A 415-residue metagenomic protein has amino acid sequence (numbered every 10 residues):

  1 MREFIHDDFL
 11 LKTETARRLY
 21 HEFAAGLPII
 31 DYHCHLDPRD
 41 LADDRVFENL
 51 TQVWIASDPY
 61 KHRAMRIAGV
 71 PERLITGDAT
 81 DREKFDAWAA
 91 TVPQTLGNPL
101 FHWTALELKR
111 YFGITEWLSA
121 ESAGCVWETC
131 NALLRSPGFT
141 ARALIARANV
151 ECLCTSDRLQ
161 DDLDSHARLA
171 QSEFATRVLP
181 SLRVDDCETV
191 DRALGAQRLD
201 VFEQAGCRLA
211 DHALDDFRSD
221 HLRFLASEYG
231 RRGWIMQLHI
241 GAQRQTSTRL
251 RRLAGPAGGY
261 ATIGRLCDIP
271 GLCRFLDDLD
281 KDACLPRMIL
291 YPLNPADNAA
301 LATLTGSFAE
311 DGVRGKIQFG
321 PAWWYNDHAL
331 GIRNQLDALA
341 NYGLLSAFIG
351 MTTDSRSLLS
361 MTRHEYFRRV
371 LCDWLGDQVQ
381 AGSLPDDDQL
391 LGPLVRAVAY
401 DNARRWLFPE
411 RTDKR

Functional and structural regions predicted by a protein language model:
M1-W234, A283-P286, L290-A302, G306-R415: Metal-cofactor-binding active-site regions of metalloenzymes
Q204, A213-G271: Acidic, glycine-rich loop-and-beta core segments that form the ion-binding/anion-interacting portion of active sites
L266-I269, L279, L293, N298: C-terminal active-site-proximal or functional interface alpha/beta core segments in diverse enzymes
G271-R274, N334-Q335: Well-ordered alpha-helical segments embedded in enzymatic catalytic cores
F275-K281: Short, basic/hydrophobic alpha-helical segments
